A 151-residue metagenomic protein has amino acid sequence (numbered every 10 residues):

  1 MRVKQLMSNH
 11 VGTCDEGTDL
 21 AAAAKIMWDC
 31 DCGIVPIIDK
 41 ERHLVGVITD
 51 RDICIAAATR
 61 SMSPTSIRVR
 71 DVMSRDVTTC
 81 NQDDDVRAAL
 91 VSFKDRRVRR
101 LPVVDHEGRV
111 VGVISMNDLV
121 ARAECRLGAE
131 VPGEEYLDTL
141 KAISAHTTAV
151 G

Functional and structural regions predicted by a protein language model:
M1-H10, T49-K94, S115-G151: Tandem CBS (Bateman) regulatory domains
N9, T13, H43-L44, T79 (+1 more regions): Short, flexible active-site loop motifs that bind/organize anionic cofactors or intermediates
T13-D31, I38, C80-R97, V104: The conserved cystathionine-beta-synthase
L20-K25, P36-E41, C54-R60: Short, functional N-terminal and low-complexity linear motifs
M27-C30, V35-R51, F93, L101-N117: A glycine-centered beta-loop-beta connector
